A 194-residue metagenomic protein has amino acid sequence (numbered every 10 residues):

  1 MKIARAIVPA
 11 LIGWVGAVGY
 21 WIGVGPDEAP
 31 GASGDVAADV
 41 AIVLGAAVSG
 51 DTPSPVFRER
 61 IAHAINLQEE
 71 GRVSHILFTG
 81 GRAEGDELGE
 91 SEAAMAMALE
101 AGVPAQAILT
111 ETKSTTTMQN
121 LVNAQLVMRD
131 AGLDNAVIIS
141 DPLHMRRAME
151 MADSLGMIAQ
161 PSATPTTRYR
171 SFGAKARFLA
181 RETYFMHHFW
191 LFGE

Functional and structural regions predicted by a protein language model:
M1-A32: N-terminal type II signal-anchor transmembrane helix that functions as the membrane-insertion/stop-transfer segment
W21-A180: A structural signal for short, hydrophobic/glycine-enriched beta-strand patches
F172-E194: A transmembrane-helix-recognition feature enriched in membrane-embedded lipid enzymes and envelope glyco-/phospholipid
